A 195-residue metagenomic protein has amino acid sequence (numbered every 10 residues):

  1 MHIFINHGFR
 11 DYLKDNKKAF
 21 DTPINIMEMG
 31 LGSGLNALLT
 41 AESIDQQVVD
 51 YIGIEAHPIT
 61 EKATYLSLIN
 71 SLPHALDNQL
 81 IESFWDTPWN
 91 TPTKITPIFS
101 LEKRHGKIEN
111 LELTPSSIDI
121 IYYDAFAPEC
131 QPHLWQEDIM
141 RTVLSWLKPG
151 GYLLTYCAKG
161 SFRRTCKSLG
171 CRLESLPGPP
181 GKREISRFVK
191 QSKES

Functional and structural regions predicted by a protein language model:
H7-K17, D21-E82: SAM cofactor-binding core of SAM-dependent methyltransferases, primarily the Rossmann-like beta-alpha-beta module
A56, W135, A158: Short beta->alpha hinge that forms the Motif I/post-I loop of the SAM-binding pocket
Y65-T114: S-adenosyl-L-methionine
D119-H133: A short SAM/SAH-binding and catalytic strip from SAM-dependent methyltransferases
L134-P149: A short glycine-rich, Lys/Arg-flanked "PGG" loop and its adjoining helix->strand segment in the class I
G150-C157: Conserved beta-strand signature within the Rossmann-like core of class I S-adenosyl-L-methionine
K159-S195: Class I S-adenosyl-L-methionine
